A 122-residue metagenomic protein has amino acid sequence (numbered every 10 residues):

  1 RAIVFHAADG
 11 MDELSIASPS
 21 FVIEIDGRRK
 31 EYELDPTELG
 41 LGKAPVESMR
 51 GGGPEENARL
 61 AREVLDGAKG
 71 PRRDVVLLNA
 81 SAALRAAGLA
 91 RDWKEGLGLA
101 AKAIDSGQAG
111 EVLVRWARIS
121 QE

Functional and structural regions predicted by a protein language model:
R1-E122: Glycine-rich anion-binding loops and their surrounding alpha/beta cores
